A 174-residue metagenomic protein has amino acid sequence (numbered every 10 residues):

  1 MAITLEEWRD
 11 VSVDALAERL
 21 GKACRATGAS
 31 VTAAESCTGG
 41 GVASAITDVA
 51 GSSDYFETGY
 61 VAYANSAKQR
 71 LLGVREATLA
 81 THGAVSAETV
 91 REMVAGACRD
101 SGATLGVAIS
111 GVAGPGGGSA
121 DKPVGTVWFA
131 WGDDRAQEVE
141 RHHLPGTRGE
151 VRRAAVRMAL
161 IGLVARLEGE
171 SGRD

Functional and structural regions predicted by a protein language model:
M1-D174: Short alpha-helical segments enriched in small residues
